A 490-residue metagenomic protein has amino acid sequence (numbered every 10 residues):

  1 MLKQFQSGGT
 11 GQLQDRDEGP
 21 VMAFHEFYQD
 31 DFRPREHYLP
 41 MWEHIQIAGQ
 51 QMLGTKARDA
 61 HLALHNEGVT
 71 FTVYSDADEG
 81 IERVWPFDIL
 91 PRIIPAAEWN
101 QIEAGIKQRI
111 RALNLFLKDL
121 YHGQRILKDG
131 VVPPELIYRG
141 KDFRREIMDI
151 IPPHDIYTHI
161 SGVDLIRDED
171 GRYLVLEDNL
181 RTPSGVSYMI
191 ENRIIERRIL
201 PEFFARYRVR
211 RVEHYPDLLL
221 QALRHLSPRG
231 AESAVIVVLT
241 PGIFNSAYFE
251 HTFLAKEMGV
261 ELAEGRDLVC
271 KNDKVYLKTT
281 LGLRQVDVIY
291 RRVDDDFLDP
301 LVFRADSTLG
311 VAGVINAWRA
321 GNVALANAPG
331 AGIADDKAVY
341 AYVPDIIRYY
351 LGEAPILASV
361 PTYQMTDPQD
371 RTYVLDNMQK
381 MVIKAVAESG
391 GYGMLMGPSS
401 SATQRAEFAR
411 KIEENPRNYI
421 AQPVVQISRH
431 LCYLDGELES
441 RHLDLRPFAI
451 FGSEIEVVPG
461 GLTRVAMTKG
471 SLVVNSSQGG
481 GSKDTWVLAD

Functional and structural regions predicted by a protein language model:
M1-D490: Preference for protein termini
